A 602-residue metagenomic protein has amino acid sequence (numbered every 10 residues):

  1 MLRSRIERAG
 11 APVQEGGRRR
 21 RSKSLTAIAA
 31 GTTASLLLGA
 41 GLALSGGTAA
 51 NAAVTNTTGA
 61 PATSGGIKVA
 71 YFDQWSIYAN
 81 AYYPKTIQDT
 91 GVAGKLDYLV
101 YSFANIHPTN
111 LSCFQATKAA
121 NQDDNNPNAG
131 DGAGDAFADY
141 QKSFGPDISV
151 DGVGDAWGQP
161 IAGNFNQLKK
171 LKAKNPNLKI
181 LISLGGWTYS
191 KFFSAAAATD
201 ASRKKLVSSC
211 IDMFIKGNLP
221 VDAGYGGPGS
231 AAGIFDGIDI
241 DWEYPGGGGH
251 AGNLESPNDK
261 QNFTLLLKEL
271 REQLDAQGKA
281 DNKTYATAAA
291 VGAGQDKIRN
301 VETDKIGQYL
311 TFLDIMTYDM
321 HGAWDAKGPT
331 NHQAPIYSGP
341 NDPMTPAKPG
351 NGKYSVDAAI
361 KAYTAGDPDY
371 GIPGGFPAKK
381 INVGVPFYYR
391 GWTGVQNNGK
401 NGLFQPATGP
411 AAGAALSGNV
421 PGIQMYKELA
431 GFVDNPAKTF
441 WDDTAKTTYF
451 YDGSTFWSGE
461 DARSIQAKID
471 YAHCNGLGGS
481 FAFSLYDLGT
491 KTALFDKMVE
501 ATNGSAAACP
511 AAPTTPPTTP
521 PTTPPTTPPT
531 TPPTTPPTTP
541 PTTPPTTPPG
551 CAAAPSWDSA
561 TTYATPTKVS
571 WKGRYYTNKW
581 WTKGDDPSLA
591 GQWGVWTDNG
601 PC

Functional and structural regions predicted by a protein language model:
M1-A53, T522, T526, T530 (+2 more regions): Secretory targeting and sorting signals
G39-G46, A50-H107, A201, Q277 (+3 more regions): N-terminal module-boundary/linker segments of secreted carbohydrate-active enzymes
A53-A223: Glycan-recognition patch characteristic of GH18 chitinases/ENGases and related GlcNAc/peptidoglycan-binding proteins
V69, A79-N80, L111, Q115-N128 (+3 more regions): Substrate-binding surface in catalytic domains of secreted glycosidases
S76, G418-A507, Y575: Extracellular low-complexity, Gly/Ser/Thr-rich intrinsically disordered linkers and protease-sensitive activation/hinge
L99, I182, I240, L270 (+5 more regions): Conserved, mostly hydrophobic/aromatic
K172, T199-I238, L266-Q273, I298-F312: An active-site-proximal structural segment forming one wall of the substrate-binding cleft that immediately precedes
P524, P528-C602: Tryptophan-rich substrate-binding surfaces of secreted polymer-degrading and adhesive proteins
